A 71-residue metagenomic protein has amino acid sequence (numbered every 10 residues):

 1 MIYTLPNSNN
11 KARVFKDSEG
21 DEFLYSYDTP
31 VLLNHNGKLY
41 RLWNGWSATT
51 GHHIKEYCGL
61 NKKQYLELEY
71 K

Functional and structural regions predicted by a protein language model:
M1-K71: Terminal leader/tail segments of proteins
